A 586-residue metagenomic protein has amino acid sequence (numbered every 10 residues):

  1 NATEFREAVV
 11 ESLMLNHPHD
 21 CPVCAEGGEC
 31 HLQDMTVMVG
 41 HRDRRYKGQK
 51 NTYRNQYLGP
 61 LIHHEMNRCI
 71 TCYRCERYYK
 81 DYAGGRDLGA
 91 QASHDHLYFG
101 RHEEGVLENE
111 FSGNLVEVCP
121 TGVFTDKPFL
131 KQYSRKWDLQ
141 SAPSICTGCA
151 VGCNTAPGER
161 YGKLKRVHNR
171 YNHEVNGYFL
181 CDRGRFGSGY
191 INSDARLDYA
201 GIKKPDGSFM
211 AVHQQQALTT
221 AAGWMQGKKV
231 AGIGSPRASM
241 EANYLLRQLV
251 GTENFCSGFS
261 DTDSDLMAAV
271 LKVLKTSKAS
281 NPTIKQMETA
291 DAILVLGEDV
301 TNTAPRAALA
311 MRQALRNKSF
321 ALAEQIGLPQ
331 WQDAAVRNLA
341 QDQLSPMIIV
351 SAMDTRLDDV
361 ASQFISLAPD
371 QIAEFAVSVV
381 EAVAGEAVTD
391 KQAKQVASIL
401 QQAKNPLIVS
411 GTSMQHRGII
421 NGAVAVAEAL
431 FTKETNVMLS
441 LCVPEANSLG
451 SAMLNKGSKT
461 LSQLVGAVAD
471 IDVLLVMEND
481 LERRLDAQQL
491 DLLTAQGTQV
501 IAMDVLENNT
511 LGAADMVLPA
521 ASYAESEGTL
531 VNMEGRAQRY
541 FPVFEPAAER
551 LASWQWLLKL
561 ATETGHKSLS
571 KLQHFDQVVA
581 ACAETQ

Functional and structural regions predicted by a protein language model:
N1-E374, S378-G385, K394-Q395, S413: N-terminal export/assembly segments and adjacent metallocofactor-ligating motifs of anaerobic energy-metabolism
F259-T585: Non-catalytic alpha/beta scaffold blocks inside enzyme catalytic domains
